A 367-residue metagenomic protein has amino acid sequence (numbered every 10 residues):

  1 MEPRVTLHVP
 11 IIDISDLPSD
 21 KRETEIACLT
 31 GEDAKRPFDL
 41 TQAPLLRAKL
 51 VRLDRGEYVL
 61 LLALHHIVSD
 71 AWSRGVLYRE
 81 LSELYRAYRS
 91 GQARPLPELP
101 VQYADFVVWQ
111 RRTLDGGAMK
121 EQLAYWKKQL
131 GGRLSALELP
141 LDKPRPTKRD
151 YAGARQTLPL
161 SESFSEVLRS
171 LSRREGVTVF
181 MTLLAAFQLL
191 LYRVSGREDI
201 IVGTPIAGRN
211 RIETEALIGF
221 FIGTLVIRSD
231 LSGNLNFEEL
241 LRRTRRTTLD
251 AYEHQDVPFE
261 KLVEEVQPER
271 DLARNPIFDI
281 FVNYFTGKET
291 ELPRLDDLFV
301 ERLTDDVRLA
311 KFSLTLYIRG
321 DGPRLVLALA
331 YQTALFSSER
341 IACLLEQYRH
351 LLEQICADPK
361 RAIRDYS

Functional and structural regions predicted by a protein language model:
M1-A27, L84, Q102, Q347 (+1 more regions): Non-catalytic N-terminal regions of enzymes
P10-L17, G31-D39, P44-L53, A63-I67 (+7 more regions): Adenylate-forming
S73: Receiver (REC) domain switch/active-site region of two-component response regulators
L77: Glycine-rich loop/hinge motif
L96-P97, A362-S367: Short, intrinsically disordered, charge-balanced linker/junction segments flanking boundaries in proteins
